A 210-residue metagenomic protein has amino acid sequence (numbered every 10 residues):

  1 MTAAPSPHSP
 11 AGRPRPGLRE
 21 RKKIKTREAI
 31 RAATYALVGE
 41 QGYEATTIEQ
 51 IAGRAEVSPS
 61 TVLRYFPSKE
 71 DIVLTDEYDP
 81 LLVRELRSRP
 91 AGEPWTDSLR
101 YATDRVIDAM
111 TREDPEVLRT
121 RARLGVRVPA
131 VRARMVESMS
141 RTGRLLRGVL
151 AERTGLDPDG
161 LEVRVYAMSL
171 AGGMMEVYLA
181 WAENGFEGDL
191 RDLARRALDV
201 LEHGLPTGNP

Functional and structural regions predicted by a protein language model:
M1-P10, F186-P210: C-terminal peripheral helix-coil segments that are non-catalytic and often amphipathic
T2-Q41, A45-V57, L81-R84: Basic, helix-initiating cap at the start of DNA-binding domains
I30, S68-V73: Short amphipathic alpha-helical segment with a characteristic S/N-K-E followed by hydrophobic residues
G53, P67-S68: Residue-level detection of the helix-turn-helix DNA-binding "recognition helix"
V57-F66: Short hydrophobic/aromatic patch on the recognition helix
D76-E77, D97, M110-A151: Amphipathic alpha-helical segments used for helix-helix packing
V83-T120: Hydrophobic alpha-helical connector segments
V136, E152-D199: Hydrophobic/aromatic-rich alpha-helical bundle segments in the mid-to-C-terminal region
